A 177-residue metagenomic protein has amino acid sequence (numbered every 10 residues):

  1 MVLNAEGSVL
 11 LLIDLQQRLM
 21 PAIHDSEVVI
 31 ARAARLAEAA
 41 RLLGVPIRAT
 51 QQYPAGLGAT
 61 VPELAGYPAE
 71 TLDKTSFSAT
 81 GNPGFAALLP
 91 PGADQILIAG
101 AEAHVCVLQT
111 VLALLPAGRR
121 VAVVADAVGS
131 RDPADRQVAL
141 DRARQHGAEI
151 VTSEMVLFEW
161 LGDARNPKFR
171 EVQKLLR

Functional and structural regions predicted by a protein language model:
V2-V9, L42-L43, A55-R177: Active-site-adjacent betaalpha module
A5-S8, I23-P54: A short alpha/beta connector and helix-capping loop motif
D14: Residue(s) in the substrate-gating loop at a strand-loop-helix junction that position the organic substrate next
Q17-P21: Short acidic, Gly/Ser-rich segments with clustered Asp/Glu that frequently serve as metal-coordination loops in enzyme
